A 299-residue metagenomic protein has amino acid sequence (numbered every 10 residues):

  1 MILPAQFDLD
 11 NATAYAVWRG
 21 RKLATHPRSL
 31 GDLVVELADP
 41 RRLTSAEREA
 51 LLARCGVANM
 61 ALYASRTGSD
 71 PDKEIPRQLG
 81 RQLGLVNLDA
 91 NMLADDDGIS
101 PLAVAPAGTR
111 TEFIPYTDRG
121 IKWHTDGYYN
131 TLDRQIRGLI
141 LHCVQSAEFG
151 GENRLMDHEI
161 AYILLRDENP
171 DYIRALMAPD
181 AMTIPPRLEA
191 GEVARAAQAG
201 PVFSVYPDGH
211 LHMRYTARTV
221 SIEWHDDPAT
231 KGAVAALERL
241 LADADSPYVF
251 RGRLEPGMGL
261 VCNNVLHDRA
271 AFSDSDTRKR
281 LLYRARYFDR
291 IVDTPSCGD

Functional and structural regions predicted by a protein language model:
I2-L43, D97-L254, G259, V265-D299: Active-site environment of non-heme Fe oxygenases that use a 2-His-1-carboxylate facial triad
L43-A50: Short amphipathic beta-strand starts and helix->beta connectors
A53-G56, D133-R134: Short, flexible turn/loop "capping" segments at secondary-structure junctions
G56-T67, P76: N-terminal, charged low-complexity regulatory/assembly segments
Y63-D70, V144-A147: Short, flexible beta-strand-to-coil junctions
R77, A94-D95: Glycine-rich, aromatic-bearing surface loops/beta-hairpins
G80-D89: A short alpha->loop->secondary-structure connector
